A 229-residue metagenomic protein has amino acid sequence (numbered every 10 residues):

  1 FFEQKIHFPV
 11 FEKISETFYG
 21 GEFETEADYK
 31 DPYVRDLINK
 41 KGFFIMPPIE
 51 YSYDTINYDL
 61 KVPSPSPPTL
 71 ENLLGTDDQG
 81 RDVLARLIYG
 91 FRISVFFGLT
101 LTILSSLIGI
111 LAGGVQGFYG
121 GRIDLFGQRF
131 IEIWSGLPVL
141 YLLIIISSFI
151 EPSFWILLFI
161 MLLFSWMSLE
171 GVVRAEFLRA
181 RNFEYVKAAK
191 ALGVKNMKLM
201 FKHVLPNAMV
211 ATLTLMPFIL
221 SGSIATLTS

Functional and structural regions predicted by a protein language model:
F1-S106, I110: Gly/Trp-centered helix-boundary motif
T76-S229: Alpha-helical transmembrane segments of integral membrane proteins, especially multi-pass inner/plasma-membrane
